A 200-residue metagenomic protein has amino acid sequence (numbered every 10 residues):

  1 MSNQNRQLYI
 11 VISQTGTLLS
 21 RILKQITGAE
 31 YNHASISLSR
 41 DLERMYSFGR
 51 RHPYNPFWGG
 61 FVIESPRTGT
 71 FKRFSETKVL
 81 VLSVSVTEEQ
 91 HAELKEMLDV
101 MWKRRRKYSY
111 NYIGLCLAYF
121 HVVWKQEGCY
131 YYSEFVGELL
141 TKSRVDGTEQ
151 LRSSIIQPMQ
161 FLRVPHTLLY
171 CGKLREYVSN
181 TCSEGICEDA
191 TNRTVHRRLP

Functional and structural regions predicted by a protein language model:
M1-P200: Cysteine-nucleophile amide-bond enzymes
